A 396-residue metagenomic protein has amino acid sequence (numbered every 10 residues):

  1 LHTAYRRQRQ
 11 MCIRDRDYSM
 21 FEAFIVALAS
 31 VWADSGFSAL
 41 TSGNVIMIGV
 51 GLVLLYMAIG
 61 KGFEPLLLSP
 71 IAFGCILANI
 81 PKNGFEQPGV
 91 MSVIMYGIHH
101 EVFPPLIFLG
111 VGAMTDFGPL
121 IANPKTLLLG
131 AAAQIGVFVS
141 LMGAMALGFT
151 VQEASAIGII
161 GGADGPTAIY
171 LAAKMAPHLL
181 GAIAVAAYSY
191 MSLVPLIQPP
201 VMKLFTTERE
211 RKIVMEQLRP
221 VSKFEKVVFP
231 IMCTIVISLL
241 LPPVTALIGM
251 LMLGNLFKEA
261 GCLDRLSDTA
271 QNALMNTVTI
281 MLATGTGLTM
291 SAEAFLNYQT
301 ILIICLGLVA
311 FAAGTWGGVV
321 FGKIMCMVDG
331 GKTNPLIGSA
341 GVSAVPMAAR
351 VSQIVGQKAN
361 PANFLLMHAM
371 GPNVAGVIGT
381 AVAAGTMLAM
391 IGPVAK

Functional and structural regions predicted by a protein language model:
L1-D15: Single conserved hydrophobic/aromatic residue that forms the stacking wall/gate of nucleotide- or nucleobase-binding
S19-G89: N-terminal alpha-helical transmembrane segments of multi-pass membrane transport and channel/translocase proteins
L52, L120-L141, A292-G318, A369-N373: Entry/N-cap segments of selected transmembrane alpha helices and their immediately preceding amphipathic helices
I59-L68, E86-I94, M114-L129, L263-N272 (+3 more regions): Interfacial helix-loop-helix linkers and transmembrane-helix boundary segments in multi-pass membrane proteins
Y96, H100-E101, F108-M114, L129-V139 (+4 more regions): Alpha-helical membrane segments and immediately flanking helix-loop junctions that form or couple to the substrate/ion
H178-L196, L306-A313, I337: Alpha-helical transmembrane segments
S189-C262: Membrane-embedded hairpin module used as a gating/binding unit in multi-pass transport and secretion proteins
T234-F321: Transmembrane helical segments that form the transport core of multi-pass membrane transport proteins
